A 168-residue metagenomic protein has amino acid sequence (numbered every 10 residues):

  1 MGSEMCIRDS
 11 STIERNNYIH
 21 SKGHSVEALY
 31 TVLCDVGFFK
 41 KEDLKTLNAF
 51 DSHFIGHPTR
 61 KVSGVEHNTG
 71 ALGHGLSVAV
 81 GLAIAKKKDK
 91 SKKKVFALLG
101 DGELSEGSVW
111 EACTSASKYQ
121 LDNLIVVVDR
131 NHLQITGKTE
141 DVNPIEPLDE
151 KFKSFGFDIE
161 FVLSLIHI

Functional and structural regions predicted by a protein language model:
M1-I7, I168: Short, small-residue-biased leader/transition segments that mark boundaries at the very start of proteins
D9, R15, P58-I166: Glycine-rich ThDP/TPP pyrophosphate-binding loop and its adjacent helix/strand module within ThDP-dependent enzymes
I13-E14, F38-E42: Active-site cofactor/substrate anionic-group-binding motifs, chiefly glycine- and Lys/Arg-rich phosphate-binding loops
S21: Active-site diphosphate/adenylate-binding microenvironment
Y30-F39: Alpha-helical support elements that line or immediately flank enzyme active sites and cofactor-binding pockets
K41-K61, K92: Acidic-glycine-rich active-site phosphate/pyrophosphate-binding loop
